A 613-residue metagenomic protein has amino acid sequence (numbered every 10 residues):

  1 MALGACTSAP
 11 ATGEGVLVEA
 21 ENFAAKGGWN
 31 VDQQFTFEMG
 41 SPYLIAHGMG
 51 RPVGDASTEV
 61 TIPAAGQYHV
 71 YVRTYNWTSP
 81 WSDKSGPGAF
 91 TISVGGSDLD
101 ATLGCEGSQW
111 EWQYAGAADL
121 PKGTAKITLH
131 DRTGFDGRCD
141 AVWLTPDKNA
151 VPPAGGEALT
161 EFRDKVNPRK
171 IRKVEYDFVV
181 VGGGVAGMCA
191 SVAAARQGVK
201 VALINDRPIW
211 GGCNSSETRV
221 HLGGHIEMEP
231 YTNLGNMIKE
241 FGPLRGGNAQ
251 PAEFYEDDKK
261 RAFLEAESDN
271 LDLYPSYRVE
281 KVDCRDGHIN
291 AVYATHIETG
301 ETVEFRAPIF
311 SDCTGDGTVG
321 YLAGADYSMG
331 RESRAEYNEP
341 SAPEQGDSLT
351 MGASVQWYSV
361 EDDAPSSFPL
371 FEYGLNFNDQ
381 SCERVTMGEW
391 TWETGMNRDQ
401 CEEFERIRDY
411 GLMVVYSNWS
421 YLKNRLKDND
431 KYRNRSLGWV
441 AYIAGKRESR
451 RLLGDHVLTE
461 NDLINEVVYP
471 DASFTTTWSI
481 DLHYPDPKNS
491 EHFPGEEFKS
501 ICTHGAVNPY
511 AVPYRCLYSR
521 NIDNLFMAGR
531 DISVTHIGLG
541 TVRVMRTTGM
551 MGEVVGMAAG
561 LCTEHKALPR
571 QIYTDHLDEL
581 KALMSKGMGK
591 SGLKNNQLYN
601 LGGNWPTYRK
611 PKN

Functional and structural regions predicted by a protein language model:
G4-A5: C-terminal motif of bacterial Sec signal peptides marking the signal peptidase cleavage site
P10-I171: Extracytoplasmic
P168-R172, C213, P275-S276, H288-A291 (+2 more regions): Flavin (FAD/FMN)-binding glycine-rich loop and adjacent Rossmann-like elements that form
R172-G184: Beta1/beta-strand and adjacent pyrophosphate-binding region of the FAD-binding site in flavoprotein oxidoreductases
G187: N-terminal Rossmann-fold NAD(P) dinucleotide-binding loop
A193, V199-K200, N205-K281, R285 (+2 more regions): Conserved N-terminal/central alpha/beta ligand/cofactor-binding core
E265-S268, V292, I297: Active-site neighborhood of glycoside hydrolase catalytic domains
